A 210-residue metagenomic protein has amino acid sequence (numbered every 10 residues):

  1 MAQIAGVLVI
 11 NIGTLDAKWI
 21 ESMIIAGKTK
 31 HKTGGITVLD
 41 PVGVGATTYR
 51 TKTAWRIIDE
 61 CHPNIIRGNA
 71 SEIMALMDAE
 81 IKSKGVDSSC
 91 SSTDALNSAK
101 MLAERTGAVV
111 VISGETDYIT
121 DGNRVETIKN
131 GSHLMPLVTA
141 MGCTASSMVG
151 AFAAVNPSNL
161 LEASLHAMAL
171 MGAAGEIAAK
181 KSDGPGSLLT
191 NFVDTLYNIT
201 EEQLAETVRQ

Functional and structural regions predicted by a protein language model:
A2-N11, G34-G35: Short acidic/histidine-rich motifs immediately flanking catalytic phosphotransfer sites in two-component signaling
W19-G68: Glycine/small-residue-rich loop that forms an oxyanion/phosphate-binding "nest" at active or ligand-binding sites
T51-V125: Conserved phosphate/ATP/ADP-binding segment of small-molecule kinases
A75, T139-L170: Short, small-residue alpha-helix embedded
S98-A103, L160-G175, F192-V193: Short, well-structured alpha-helical segments that form the helix of a local strand-helix-strand
T120, R124-N130, L165-D183, L188: Glycine-rich phosphate/pyrophosphate-binding loop at beta-loop-alpha junctions
I128-T139: Short pre-catalytic strand/loop immediately N-terminal to key active-site residues, enriched for Gly-Thr
A173-Q210: Charged C-terminal helix
